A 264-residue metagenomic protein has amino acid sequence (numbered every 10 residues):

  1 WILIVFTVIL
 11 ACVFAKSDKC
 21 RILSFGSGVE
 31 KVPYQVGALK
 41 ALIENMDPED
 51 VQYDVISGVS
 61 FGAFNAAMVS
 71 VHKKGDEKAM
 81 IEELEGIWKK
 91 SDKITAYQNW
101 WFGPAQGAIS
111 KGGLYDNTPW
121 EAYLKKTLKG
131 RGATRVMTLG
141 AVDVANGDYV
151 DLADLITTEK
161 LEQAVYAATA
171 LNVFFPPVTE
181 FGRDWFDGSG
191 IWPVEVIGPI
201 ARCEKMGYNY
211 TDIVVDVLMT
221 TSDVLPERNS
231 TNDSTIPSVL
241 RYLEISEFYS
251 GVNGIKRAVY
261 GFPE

Functional and structural regions predicted by a protein language model:
W1-A15: Cleavable N-terminal signal peptides of Sec/SRP-targeted secreted and luminal proteins
C12-S57, A67-E264: Patatin-like phospholipase
S60: Catalytic nucleophile serine of serine hydrolases, specifically the conserved "nucleophile elbow" pentapeptide
A63: Catalytic nucleophile loop
